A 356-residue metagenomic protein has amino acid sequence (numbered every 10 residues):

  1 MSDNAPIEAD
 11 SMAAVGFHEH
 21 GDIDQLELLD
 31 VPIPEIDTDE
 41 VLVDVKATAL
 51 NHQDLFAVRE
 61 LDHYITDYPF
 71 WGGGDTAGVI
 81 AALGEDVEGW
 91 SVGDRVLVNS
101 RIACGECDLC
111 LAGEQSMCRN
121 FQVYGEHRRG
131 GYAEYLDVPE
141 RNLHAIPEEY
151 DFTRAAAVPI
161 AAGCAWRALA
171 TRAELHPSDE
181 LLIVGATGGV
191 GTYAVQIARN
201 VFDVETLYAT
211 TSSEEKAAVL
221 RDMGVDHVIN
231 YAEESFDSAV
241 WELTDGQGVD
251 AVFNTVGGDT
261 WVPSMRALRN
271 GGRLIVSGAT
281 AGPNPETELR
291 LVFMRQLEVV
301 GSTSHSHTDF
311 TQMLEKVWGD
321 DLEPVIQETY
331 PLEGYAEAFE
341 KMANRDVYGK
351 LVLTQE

Functional and structural regions predicted by a protein language model:
S2-M12, H18, V262, H307-E356: C-terminal hydrophobic helical "lid"/dimerization subdomain of Rossmann-like NAD(P)H-dependent oxidoreductases
P32-T48, L61-L111, P147-E149: Glycine-rich beta-strand-centered segment in the early N-terminal region that forms part of a ligand/cofactor-binding
L97, V252-F253: N-terminal Rossmann-like NAD(P) cofactor-binding module of classical short-chain dehydrogenase/reductase
I102-G185: NAD(P)H dinucleotide-binding glycine-rich loop of Rossmann-like/cofactor-binding domains, especially the beta1-alpha1
Y150-E234: Mid-domain Rossmann-like dinucleotide-binding core that forms the NAD(H)/NADP(H) cofactor-binding site
F202-V204, T211-E214, A218-R221, V256-V325 (+1 more regions): Glycine-rich phosphate-binding loop and adjacent beta-alpha segment of Rossmann(oid) nucleotide-cofactor-binding
F236-G246: Short amphipathic alpha-helix with an adjacent loop that forms part of the alpha/beta core around
